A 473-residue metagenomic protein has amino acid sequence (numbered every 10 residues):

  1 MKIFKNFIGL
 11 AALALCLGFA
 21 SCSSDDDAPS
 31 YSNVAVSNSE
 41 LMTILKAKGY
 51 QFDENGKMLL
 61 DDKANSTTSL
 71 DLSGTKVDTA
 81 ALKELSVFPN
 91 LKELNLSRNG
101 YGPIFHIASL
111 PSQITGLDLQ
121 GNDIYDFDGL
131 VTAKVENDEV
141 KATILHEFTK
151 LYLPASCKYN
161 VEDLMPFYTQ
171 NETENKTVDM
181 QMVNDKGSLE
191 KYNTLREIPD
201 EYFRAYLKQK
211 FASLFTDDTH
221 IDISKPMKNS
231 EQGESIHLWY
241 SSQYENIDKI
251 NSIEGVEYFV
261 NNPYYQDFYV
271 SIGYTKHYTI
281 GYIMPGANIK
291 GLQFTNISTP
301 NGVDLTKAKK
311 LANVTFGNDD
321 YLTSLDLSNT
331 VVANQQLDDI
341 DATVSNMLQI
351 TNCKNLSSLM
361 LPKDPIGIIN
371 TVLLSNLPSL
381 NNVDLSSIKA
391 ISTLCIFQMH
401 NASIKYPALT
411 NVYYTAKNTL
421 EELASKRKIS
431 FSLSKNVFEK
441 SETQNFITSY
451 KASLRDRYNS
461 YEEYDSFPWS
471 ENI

Functional and structural regions predicted by a protein language model:
M1-G9: Bacterial N-terminal signal peptides that target proteins for export
L17-S21: C-terminal motif of bacterial Sec signal peptides marking the signal peptidase cleavage site
C22-E84, E93, D123, K141-I283 (+2 more regions): N-terminal capping/linker segments that flank leucine-rich repeat
T68-L72, L94-L96, T115-L119, T149-L151 (+13 more regions): Conserved hydrophobic beta-strand positions in leucine-rich repeat
L70, A80-L85, I104-L110, F127-L130 (+15 more regions): Canonical leucine-rich repeat
T75, N99, N122, P154-C157 (+13 more regions): Conserved "Asn-ladder"/turn position within leucine-rich repeats
V87-N90, S109-Q113, A133-N137, I144-E147 (+13 more regions): Leucine-rich repeat
G102, I107-A155, D364-K435: Ankyrin-repeat and related helical/solenoid repeat scaffolds used for protein-protein interactions
